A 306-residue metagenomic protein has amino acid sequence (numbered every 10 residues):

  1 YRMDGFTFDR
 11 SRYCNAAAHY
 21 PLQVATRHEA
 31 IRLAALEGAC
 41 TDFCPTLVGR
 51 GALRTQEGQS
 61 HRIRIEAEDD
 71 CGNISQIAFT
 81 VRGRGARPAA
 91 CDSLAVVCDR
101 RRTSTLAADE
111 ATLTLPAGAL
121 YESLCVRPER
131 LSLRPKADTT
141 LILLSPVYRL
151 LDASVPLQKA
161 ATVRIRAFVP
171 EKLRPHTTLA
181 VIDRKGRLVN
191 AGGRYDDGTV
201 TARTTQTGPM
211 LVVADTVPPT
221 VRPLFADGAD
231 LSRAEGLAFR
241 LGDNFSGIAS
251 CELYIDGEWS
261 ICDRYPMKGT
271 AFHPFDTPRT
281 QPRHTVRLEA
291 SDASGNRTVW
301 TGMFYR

Functional and structural regions predicted by a protein language model:
Y1-L53, G247-T277: Exoplasmic/lumenal beta-rich domain surfaces
L53-Q59, T204-Q206, F275-R283: Surface-exposed, short loops/turns at beta-strand junctions within beta-sandwich domains
A67, L288-A290: Conserved structural position at the C-terminal beta-strand of extracellular beta-sandwich adhesion modules
C71-A95, V299-R306: Short beta-strand elements
A90-R101, S132-T178, A226-D227: Proteolytic processing hotspots in large secreted/extracellular or virion-associated proteins and select intracellular
A153-M210, S250-E252, W259-C262: Proteolytic-maturation and junctional protease-sensitive modules
R164-F168, G236-N244: Short edge beta-strand/loop segments characteristic of extracellular beta-sandwich folds
T216-T220: Proline-centered linker/hinge motifs at extracellular inter-domain junctions
